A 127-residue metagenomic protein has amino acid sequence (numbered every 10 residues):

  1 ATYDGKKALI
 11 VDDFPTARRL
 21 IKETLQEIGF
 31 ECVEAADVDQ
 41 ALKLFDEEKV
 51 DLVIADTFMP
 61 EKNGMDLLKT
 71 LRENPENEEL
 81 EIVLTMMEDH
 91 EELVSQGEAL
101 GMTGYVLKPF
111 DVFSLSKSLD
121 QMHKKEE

Functional and structural regions predicted by a protein language model:
R19-E27: Charged docking surfaces used in two-component/phosphorelay signaling
E34-L52: Acidic, metal-coordinating helix/loop segments flanking the phosphotransfer/catalytic sites of two-component signaling
M59: Receiver (REC) domain active-site loop signature in two-component systems and cognate sites in sensor histidine kinases
F110-L119: C-terminal output helix
